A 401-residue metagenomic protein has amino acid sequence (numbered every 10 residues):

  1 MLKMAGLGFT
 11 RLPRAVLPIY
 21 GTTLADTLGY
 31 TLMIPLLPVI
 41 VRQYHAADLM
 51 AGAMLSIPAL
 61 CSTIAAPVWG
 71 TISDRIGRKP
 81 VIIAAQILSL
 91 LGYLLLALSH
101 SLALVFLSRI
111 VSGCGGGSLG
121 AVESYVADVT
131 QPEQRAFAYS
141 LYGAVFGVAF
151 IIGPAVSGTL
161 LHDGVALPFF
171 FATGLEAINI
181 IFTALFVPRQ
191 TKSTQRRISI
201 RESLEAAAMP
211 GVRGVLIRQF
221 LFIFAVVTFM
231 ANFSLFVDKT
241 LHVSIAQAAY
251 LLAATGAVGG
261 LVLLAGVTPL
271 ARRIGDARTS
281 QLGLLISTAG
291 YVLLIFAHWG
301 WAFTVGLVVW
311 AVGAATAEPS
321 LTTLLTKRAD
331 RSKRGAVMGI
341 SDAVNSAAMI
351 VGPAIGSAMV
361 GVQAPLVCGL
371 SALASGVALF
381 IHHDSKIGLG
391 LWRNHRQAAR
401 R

Functional and structural regions predicted by a protein language model:
L2-P13, P188-R218, R401: Juxtamembrane intracellular "pre-TM" segments in multi-pass secondary transporters
P35-D48, N232-Q247: Short amphipathic helix-loop junctions that connect adjacent transmembrane helices in Major Facilitator Superfamily/SLC
H45, G77, L98-A103, H242 (+1 more regions): Helix-breaking motifs and short loop linkers at transmembrane-helix boundaries and internal kinks in secondary membrane
A59-P67, G117, F150-I151, G256-L264 (+1 more regions): Residue-level signature of mid-helix packing/kink "hotspots" within the transmembrane helices of 12-pass Major
A65-I76, V262-D276, V360: Helix-to-loop junctions at the C-terminal end of transmembrane segments in multipass secondary transporters
P80-L95, R278-L293: Structural signature of the two symmetry-related core transmembrane helices
S108-G147: Cytoplasmic helix-loop-helix junction between adjacent transmembrane helices in 12-TM secondary transporters
S118-T130, T316-A329: Intracellular juxtamembrane helix-capping segments at the cytosolic ends of symmetry-related transmembrane helices
